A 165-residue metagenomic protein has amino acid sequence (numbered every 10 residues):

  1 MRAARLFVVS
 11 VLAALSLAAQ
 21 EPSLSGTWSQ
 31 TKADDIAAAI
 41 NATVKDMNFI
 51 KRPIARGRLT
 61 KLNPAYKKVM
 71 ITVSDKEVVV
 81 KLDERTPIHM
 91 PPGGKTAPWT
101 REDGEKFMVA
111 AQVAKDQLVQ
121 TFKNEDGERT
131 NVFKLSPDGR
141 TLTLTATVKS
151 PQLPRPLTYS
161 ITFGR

Functional and structural regions predicted by a protein language model:
M1, A19-Q20: Absolute protein N-terminus
M1-S10: Bacterial N-terminal signal peptides that target proteins for export
S10-A19: Hydrophobic h-region of N-terminal signal peptides that target proteins for export in Gram-negative bacteria
Q20-R165: PEST-like low-complexity, intrinsically disordered acidic/proline/serine-rich tracts that flank trafficking/processing
